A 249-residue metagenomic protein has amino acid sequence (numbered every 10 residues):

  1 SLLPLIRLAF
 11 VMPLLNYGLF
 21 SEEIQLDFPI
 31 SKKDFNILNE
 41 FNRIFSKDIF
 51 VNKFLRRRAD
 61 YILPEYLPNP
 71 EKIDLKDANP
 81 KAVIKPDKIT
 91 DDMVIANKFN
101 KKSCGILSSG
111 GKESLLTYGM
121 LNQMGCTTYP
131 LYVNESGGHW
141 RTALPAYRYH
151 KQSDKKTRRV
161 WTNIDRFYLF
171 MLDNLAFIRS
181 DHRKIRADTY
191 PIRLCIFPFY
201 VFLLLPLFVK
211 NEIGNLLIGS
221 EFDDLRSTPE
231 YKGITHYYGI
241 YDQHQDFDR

Functional and structural regions predicted by a protein language model:
S1-R7, L38-R43, R141-P145, C195-F202 (+1 more regions): Well-ordered, non-membrane alpha-helical segments in soluble/globular domains
S1-S103, M120-L131, G137, A146-R166 (+1 more regions): RNA-binding accessory domains that recognize and position tRNA/RNA substrates
G105-K112: Short, glycine-rich nucleotide/cofactor-binding loops
I106, P130-Y132, I218: Structural beta-sheet core signal
K112-L115, S136-T142, R166-L169, D223-S227: Flexible loop/turn segments at secondary-structure boundaries
G119, Q123, P206-V209: Short, well-ordered alpha-helices that flank and scaffold nucleotide-derived cofactor binding pockets
Y147-K184, G214-T228, Q243-R249: A conserved beta-strand->alpha-helix junction
F177-R226, H236-I240: Conserved adenosine/adenylate-binding substructure
